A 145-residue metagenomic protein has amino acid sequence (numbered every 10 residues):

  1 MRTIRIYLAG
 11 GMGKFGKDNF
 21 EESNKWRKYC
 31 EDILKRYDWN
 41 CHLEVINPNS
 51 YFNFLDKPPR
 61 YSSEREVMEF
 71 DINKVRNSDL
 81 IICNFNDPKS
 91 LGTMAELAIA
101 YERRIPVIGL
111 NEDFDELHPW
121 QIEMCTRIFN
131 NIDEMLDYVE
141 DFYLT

Functional and structural regions predicted by a protein language model:
M1-T145: Conserved catalytic or regulatory cores that recognize and/or transform ribose-phosphate-containing ligands
